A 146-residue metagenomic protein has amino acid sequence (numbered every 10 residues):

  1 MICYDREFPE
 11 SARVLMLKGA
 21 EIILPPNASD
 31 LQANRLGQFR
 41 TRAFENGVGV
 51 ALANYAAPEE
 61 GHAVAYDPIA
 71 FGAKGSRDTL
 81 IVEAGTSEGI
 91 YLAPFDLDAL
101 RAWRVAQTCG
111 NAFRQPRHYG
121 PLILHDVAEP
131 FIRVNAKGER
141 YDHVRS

Functional and structural regions predicted by a protein language model:
R6-L92, L100: CN hydrolase (nitrilase-like) catalytic-core segments centered on the catalytic cysteine and neighboring Lys/Glu
Y55-S146: C-terminal beta-strand edge segments of enzyme domains
